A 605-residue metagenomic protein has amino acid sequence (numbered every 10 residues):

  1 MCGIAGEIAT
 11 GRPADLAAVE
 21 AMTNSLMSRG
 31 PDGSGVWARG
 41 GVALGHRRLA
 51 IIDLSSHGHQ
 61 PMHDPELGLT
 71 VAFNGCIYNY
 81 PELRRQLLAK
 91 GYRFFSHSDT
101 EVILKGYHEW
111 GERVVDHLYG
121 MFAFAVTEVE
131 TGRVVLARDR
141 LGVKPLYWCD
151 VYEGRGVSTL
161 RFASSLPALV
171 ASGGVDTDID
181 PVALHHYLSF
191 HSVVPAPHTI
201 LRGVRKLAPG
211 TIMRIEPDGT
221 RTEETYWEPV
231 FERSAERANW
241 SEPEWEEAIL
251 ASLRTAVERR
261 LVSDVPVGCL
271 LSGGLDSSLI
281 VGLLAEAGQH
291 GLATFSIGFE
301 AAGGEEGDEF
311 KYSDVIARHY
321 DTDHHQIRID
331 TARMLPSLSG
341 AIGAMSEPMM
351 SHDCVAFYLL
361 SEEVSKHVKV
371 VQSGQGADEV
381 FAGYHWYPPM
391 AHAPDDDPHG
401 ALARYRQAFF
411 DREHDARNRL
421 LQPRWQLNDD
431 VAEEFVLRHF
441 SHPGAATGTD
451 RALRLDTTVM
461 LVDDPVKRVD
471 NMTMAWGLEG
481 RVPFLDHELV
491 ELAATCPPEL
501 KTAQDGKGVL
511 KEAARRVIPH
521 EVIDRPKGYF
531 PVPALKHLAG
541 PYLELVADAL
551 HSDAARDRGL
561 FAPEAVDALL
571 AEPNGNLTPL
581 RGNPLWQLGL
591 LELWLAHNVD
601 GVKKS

Functional and structural regions predicted by a protein language model:
M1-I4, A171, G203-A208, D218-R221 (+5 more regions): Adenosyl-5′-phosphate
M1-M345, F357, R515-R516, E521 (+5 more regions): Cysteine-centered catalytic environments shared across enzyme families
L271, G374, L461: Conserved S/T- and glycine-rich ATP-binding loop of Class I adenylate-forming
K311, A341-G343, H385-H392, K604: Short secondary-structure boundary/capping segments
M349-S351: Acceptor-substrate binding/catalytic loop of class I
V368-D378, A382-Y384: Short acidic/histidine-rich active-site segments
F381-R406: A mobile, often basic/glycine-rich helix-loop segment that functions as the active-site lid/recognition loop
